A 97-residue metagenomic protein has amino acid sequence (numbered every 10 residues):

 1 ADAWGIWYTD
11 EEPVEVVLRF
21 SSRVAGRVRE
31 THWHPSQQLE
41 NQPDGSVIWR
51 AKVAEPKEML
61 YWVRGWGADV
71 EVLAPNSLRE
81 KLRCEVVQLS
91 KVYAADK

Functional and structural regions predicted by a protein language model:
D2-K97: Polybasic (Lys/Arg-rich)
